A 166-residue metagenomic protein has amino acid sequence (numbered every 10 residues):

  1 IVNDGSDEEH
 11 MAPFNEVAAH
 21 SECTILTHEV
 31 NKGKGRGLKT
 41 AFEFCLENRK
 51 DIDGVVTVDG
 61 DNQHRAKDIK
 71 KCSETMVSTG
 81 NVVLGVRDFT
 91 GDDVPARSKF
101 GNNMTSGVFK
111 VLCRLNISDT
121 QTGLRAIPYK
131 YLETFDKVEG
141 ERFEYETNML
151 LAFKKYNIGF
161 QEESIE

Functional and structural regions predicted by a protein language model:
I1-S6, L26-H28: Short beta-strand/loop segment that forms part of the nucleotide-sugar
N3-A12, N62: A conserved acidic beta->alpha catalytic loop
A18-H20, F44-I52: Alpha-helix termini
E22-T24: Short, conserved active-site loop motifs that form the nucleotide-linked donor/cofactor pocket
E29-K32, R36-F44, A66-F143: Acceptor/aglycone-binding surface of glycosyltransferases and processive sugar-polymer synthases
R49-Q63: Short beta-strand-to-loop acidic/aromatic patch adjacent to the donor-nucleotide binding site
K50-I52, S78-V82, I158: Short, high-confidence coil segments that cap the C-terminus of an alpha-helix and link into the following beta-strand
N116, V138-E141, L150-E166: Catalytic donor-sugar/metal-binding loop of nucleotide-sugar-dependent glycosyltransferases
